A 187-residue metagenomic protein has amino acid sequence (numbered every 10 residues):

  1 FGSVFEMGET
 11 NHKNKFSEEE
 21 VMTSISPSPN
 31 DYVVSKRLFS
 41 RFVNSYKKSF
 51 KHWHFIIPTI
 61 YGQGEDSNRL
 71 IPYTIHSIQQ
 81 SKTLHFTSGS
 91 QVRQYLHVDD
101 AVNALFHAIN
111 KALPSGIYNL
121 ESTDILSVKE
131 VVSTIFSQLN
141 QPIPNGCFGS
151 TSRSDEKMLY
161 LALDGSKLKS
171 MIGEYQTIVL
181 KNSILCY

Functional and structural regions predicted by a protein language model:
F1-S3, P29, I56-P58, E121: Active-site beta-alpha turn of Rossmann-fold NAD(P)-dependent dehydrogenases/reductases
S3-E9, T59-E65, I125: Active-site proximal helix/loop that lines the substrate pocket of Rossmann-like NAD(P)-dependent oxidoreductase domains
F5-H54, D66: Catalytic helix-loop patch of NAD(P)-dependent Rossmann-fold dehydrogenases
T10-N14, E65-N68, V131-S133, M158-L161: Short aromatic-enriched loop/helix-cap "lid" or pocket-rim segments at secondary-structure transitions that line
P27, S35, Q63-S67, D124 (+2 more regions): Residue-level signature of the cytosolic catalytic core of signaling kinases
R41-R93, V98, V102, T134-F136: NAD(P)-dependent short-chain dehydrogenase/reductase
I78-K82, F86-Y187: C-terminal substrate-binding subdomain of Rossmann-fold SDR/epimerase-dehydratase oxidoreductases
